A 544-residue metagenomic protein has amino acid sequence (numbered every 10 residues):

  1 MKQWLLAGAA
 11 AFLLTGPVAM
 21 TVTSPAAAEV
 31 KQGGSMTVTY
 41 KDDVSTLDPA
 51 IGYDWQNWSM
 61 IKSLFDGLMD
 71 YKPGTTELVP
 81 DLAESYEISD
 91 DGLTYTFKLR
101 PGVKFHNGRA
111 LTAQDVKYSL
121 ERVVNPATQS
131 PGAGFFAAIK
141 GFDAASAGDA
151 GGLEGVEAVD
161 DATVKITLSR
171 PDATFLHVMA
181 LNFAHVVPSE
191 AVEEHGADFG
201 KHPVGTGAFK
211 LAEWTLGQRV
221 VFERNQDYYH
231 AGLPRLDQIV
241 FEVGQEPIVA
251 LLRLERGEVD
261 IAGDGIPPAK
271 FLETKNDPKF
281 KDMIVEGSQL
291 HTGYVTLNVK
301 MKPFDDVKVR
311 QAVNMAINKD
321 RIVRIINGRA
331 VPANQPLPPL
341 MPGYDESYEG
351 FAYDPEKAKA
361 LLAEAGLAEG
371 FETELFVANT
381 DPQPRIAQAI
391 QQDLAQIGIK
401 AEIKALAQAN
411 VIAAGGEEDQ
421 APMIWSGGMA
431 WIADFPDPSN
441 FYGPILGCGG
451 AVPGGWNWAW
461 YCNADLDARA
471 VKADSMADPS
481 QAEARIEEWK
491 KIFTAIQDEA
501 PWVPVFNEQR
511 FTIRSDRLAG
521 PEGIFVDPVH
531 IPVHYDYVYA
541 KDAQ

Functional and structural regions predicted by a protein language model:
T37, T112-E121, D161-T167, P171 (+8 more regions): Alpha-helical secondary-structure segments
T39-D90, E121, H202-G205: N-terminal lobe/hinge region of extracytoplasmic solute-binding protein
K41, Q129, A133, A231-L233 (+5 more regions): Local pocket/hinge segments that shape ligand/substrate recognition
D42-W58, L82, R109, P131-G132 (+4 more regions): A structural "hinge/loop" feature
E84-F135, K165, A250-R253, P303: Aromatic- and charge-enriched surface segment that lines or borders ligand/interaction sites
K98, D115-K117, V124, T128-S189: Surface-exposed binding/hinge segments that line and control ligand-binding clefts or catalytic entry sites
A173, T215, A316-E346, D381-Q391 (+1 more regions): Detector for C-terminal structural segments
A197-G200, Q226-L272, K400: Ligand-site clamp/hinge motif
